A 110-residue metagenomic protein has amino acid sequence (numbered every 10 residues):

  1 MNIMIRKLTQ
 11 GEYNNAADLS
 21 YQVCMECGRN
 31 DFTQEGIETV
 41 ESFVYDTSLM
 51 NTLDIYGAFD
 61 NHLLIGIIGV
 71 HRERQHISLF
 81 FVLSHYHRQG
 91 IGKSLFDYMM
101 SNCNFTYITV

Functional and structural regions predicted by a protein language model:
I3-D18: A short beta-loop-alpha structural element at the N-terminal edge of CoA-dependent acyl/N-acetyltransferase catalytic
Y21-Y45: Conserved GNAT-fold acetyl-CoA-binding loop/helix
D46-T52: Short loop/turn motifs at secondary-structure junctions and domain boundaries
L53-G66: Conserved beta-hairpin
E73-H85: Conserved acetyl-CoA binding element of GNAT-fold acetyltransferases
V82, R88-S101: Conserved acetyl-CoA-binding loop-helix of GNAT-fold acetyltransferases
S101-V110: Conserved GNAT acetyl-CoA-binding A-motif
